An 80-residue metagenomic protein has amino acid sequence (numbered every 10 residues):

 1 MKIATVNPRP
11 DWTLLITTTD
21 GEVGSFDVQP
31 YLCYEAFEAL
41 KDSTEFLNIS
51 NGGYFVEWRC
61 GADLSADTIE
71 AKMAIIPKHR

Functional and structural regions predicted by a protein language model:
M1-R80: Motif-centric detector for short Cys/His coordination patterns
